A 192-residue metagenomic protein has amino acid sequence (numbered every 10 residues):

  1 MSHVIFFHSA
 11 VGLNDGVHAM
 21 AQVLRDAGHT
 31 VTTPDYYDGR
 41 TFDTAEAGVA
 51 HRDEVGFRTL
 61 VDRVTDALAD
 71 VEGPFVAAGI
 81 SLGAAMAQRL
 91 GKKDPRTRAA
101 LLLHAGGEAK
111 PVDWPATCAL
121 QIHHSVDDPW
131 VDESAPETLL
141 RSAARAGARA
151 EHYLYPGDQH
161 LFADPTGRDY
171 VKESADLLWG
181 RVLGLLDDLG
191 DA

Functional and structural regions predicted by a protein language model:
S2-E72, A163-T166: Serine-hydrolase catalytic machinery in alpha/beta-hydrolase-like enzymes
M20, D132-S142: Short alpha-helix in the alpha/beta-hydrolase fold that links the catalytic acid
V71-I80: Alpha/beta-hydrolase fold nucleophile elbow
G73, P115-L120, G147-R149: Short, proline-enriched alpha-helix->beta-strand connector loops that line the catalytic pocket of alpha/beta-hydrolase
G79-G83, A87: Gly/Ala-rich beta-loop-alpha elbow adjacent to hydrolase catalytic centers
R96-G106: A conserved short beta-strand
I122-H124, D128: Short beta-strand/loop motif that positions the catalytic acidic residue of the alpha/beta-hydrolase fold
R149-A192: C-terminal catalytic histidine-bearing segment of alpha/beta-hydrolase fold enzymes
